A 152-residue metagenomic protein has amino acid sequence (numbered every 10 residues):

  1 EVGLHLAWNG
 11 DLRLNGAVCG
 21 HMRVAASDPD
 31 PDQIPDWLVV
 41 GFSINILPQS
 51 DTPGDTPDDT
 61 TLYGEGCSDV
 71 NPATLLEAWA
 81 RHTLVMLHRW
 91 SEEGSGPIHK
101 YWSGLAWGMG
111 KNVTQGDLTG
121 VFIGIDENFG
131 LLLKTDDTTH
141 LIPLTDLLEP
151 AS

Functional and structural regions predicted by a protein language model:
E1-S152: Catalytic beta-strand/loop module used to bind and position nucleotide/cofactor moieties in cofactor-attachment
